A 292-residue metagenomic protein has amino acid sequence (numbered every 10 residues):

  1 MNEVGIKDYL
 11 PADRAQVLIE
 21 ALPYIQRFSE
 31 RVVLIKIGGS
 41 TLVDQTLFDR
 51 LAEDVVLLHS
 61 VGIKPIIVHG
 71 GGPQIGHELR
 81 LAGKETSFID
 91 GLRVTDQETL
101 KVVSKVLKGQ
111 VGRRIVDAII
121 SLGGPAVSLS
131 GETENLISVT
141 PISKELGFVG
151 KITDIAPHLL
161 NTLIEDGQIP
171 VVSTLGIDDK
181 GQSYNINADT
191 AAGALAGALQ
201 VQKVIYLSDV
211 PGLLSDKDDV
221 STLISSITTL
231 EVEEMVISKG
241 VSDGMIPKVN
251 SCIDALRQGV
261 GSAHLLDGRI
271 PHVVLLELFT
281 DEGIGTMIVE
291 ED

Functional and structural regions predicted by a protein language model:
M1-R269, L276-E282, E290-D292: Nucleotide/pyrophosphate-binding catalytic subdomain
G285: A residue-level signal for beta-strand positions that form part of recognition/binding surfaces within mature
